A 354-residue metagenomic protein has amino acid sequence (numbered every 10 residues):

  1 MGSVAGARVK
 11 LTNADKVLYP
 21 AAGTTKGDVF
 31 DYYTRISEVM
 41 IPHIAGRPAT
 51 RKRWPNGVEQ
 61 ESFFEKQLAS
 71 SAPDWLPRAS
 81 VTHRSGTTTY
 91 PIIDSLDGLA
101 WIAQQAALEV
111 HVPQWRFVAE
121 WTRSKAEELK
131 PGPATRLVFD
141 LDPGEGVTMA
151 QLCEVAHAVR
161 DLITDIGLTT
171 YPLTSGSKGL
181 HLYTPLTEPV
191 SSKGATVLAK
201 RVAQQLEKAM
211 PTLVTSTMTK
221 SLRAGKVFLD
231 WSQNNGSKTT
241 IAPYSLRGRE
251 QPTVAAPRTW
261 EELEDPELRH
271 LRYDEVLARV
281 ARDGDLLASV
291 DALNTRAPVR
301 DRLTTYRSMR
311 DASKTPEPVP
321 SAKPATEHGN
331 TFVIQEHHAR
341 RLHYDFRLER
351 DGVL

Functional and structural regions predicted by a protein language model:
M1-A5, F30, R35-M149, C153-H157 (+4 more regions): SsDNA-processing nucleotidyl-transfer enzymes
M1-T24, F30-D31, I41, A45 (+5 more regions): C-terminal accessory nucleic-acid interaction domains of nucleic acid-metabolism proteins
K52-W54, T170-G176, T217-S221, Q335-E336: Short beta-strand
L141-P143, T184-L186, L348: Short beta-strand-to-loop capping motifs
D161-T169, K208-A209: Secondary-structure boundary elements
T174-T184: Short, conserved phosphate-binding/catalytic loop or strand-edge motifs used in phosphoryl-/nucleotidyl-transfer
Y183-T196: Catalytic palm subdomain of template-directed nucleic-acid polymerases, centered on the conserved carboxylate motif
V299-L354: Subset of Sec-pathway N-terminal targeting signals
